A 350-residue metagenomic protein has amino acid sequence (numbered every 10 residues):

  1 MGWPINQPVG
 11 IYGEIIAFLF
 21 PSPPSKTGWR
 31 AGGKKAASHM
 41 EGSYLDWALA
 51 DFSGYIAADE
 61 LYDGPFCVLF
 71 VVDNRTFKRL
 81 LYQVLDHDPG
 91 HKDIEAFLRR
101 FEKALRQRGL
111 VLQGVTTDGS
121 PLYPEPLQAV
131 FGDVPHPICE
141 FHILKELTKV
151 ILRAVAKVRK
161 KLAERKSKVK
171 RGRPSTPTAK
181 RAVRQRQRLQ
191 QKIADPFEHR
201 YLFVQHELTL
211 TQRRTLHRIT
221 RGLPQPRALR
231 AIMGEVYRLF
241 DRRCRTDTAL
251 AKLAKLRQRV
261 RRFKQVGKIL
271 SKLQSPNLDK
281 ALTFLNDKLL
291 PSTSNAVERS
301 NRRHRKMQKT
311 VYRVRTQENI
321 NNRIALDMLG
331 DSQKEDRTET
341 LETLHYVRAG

Functional and structural regions predicted by a protein language model:
M1, G32-D46, L147, I151-A163 (+2 more regions): Charged, low-complexity, helix-prone segments enriched in Lys/Glu/Asp/Gln
M1-W3, P291-S292: Short basic-aromatic helix/loop recognition motifs at nucleic-acid and histone-peptide binding interfaces
W3-Q7, I11, F18-D133, R153 (+1 more regions): RNase H-like nuclease fold core
G13, Y82-Q83, K306-T310: Glycine- and acidic
P65, R106, L110, T117-E125 (+1 more regions): Acidic/histidine-rich catalytic cores and adjacent linkers of DNA breakage/strand-transfer/modification proteins
L80, R153-K160, T209, R337: Short, solvent-exposed secondary-structure capping/transition elements
I94-E95, L144, Q317: Short, charged, low-complexity patches
V115-L122, P126-K170: Conserved beta-strand -> loop -> alpha-helix junction used to position metal-binding or nucleic-acid-contacting
